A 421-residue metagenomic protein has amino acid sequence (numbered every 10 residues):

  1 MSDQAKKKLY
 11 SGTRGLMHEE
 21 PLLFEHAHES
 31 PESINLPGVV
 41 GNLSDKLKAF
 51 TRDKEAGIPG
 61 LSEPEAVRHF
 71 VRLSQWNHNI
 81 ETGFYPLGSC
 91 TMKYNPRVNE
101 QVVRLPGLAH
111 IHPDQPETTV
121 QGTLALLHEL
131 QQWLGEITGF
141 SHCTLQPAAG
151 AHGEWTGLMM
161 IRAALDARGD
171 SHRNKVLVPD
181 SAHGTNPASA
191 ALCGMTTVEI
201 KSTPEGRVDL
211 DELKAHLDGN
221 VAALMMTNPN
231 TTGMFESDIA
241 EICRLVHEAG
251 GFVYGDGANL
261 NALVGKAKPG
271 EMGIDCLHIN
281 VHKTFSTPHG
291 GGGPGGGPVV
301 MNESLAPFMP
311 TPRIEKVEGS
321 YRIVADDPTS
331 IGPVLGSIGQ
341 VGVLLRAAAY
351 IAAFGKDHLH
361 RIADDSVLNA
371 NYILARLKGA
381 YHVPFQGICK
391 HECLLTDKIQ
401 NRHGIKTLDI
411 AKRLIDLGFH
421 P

Functional and structural regions predicted by a protein language model:
M1-H110: N-terminal glycine-rich, Lys/His-bearing helix-loop that initiates the first secondary-structure elements of many
S2-R14, S89-Q115, T197, G379-A411 (+1 more regions): Terminal amphipathic helices with adjacent charged low-complexity linkers/tails
M17, I34, S62-N77, P106-A148 (+1 more regions): Conserved N-terminal alpha-helix of the aminotransferase class I/II PLP-enzyme fold
A49-T51, L105-T118, E136-T138, A191-V198 (+3 more regions): Gly-rich Lys/Arg/Thr-decorated short loops/hinges at beta-loop-alpha junctions or inter-strand turns that position
H78-N99, Q146-E154, F285-V300, S304-L305 (+1 more regions): Conserved phosphate/anionic-ligand binding catalytic regions in large, soluble enzymes, centered on
G122-A125, H152-E318, R322, I405: Conserved PLP-enzyme active-site core in the AAT-like
T123-G135, H183-P187, D209-L217, I242 (+5 more regions): Structured alpha-helical segments in the cores of large, soluble enzyme domains
C276-N401: Active-site C-terminal subdomain of aminotransferase-like
